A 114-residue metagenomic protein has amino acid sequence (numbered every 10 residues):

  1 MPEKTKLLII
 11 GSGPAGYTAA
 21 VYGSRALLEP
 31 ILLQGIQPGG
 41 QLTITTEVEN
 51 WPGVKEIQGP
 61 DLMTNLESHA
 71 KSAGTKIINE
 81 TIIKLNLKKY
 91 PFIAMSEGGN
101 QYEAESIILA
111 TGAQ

Functional and structural regions predicted by a protein language model:
M1-I10, I31, M63, I77-Q114: FAD-binding core/adjacent interface of flavoenzyme oxidoreductases
E3-A73: Beta1-alpha1 glycine-rich phosphate/pyrophosphate-binding loop at the start of Rossmann-like nucleotide-binding domains
